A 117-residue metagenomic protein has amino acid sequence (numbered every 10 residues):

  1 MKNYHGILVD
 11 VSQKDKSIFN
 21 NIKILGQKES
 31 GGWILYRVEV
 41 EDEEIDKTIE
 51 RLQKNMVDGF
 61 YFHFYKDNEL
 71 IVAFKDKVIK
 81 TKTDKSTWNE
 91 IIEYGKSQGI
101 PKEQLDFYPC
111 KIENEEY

Functional and structural regions predicted by a protein language model:
M1-S86, K111-Y117: Terminal targeting/leader modules
T87-D106: Mixed-charge, glycine-accented linear interaction segment located at domain edges/termini
